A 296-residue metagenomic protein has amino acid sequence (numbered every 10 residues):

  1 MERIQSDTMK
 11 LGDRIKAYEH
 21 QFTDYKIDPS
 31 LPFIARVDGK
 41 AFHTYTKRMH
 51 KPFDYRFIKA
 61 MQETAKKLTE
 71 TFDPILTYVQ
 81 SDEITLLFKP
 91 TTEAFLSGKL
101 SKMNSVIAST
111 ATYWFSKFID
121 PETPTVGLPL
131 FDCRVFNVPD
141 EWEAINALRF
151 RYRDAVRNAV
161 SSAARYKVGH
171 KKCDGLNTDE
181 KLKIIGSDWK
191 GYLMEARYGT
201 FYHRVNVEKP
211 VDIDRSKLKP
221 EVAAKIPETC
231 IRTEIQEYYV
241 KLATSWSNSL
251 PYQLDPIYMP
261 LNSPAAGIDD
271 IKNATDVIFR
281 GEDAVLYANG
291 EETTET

Functional and structural regions predicted by a protein language model:
M1-T296: Regulatory and interdomain segments flanking nucleotide-handling catalytic cores in signaling/defense enzymes
